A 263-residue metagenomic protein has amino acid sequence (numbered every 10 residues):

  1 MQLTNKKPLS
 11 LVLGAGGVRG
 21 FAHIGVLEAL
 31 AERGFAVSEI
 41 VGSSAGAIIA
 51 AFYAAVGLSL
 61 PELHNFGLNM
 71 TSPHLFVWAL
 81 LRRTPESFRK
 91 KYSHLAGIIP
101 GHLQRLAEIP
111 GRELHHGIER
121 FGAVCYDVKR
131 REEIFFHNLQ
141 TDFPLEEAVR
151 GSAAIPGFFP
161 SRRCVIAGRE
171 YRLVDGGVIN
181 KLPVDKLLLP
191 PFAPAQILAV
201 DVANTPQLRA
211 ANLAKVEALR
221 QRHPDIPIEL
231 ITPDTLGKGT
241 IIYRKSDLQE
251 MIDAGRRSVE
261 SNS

Functional and structural regions predicted by a protein language model:
M1-S43, A51-S263: Patatin-like phospholipase
